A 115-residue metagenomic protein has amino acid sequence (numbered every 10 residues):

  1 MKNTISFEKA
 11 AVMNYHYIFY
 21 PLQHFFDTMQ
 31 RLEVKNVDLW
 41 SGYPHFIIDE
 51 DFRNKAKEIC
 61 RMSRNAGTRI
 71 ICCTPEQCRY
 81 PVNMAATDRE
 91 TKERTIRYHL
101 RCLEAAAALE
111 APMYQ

Functional and structural regions predicted by a protein language model:
M1-M113: N-terminal pre-domain/capping segments
